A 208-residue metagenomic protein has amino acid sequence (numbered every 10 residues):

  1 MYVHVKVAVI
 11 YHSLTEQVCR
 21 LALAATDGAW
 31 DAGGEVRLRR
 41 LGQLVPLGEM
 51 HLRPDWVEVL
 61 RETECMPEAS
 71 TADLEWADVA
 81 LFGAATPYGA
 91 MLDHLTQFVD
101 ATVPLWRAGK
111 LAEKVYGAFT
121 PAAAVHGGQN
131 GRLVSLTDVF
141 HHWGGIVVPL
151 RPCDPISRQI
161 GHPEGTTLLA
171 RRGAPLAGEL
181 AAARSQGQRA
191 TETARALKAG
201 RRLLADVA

Functional and structural regions predicted by a protein language model:
M1-K110, L169-A208: N-terminal beta1-alpha1-beta2 submodule of the flavodoxin-like/Rossmannoid cofactor-binding fold
L41-P46, G144-R171: Mobile beta-alpha loop/short-helix "lid" or hinge segments that flank ligand
G48-L52, T120-G128, P155-P163, R189-T193: Noncatalytic linker/hinge segments flanking ATPase motor cores
A108, N130, L136, G145 (+2 more regions): Short, charged/polar low-complexity linear motifs in solvent-exposed/disordered segments
A112-R158: Short, glycine-/small-residue-rich phosphate/pyrophosphate-handling segment
